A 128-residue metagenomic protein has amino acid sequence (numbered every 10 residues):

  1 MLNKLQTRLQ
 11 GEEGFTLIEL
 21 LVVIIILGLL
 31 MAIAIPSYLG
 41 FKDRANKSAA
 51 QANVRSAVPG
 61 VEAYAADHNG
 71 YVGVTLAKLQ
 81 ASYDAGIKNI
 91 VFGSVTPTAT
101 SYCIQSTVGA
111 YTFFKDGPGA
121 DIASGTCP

Functional and structural regions predicted by a protein language model:
M1-F15: N-terminal leader/signal peptides at the extreme start of proteins
R8, L39-V54: Aliphatic-rich helix starts adjacent to a transmembrane/signal segment
G11-Y38: N-terminal single-pass transmembrane signal-anchor helix
G14-T16, K47, Q51-P59, A66 (+1 more regions): Extracytoplasmic/periplasmic mature domains of Sec-exported, cell-envelope-associated bacterial proteins
A34, F41, V61: Conserved alpha-helical elements of the SDR catalytic core
P59-P128: Periplasmic/extracellular, small/polar-rich flexible segments of pilin-like filament-forming proteins
